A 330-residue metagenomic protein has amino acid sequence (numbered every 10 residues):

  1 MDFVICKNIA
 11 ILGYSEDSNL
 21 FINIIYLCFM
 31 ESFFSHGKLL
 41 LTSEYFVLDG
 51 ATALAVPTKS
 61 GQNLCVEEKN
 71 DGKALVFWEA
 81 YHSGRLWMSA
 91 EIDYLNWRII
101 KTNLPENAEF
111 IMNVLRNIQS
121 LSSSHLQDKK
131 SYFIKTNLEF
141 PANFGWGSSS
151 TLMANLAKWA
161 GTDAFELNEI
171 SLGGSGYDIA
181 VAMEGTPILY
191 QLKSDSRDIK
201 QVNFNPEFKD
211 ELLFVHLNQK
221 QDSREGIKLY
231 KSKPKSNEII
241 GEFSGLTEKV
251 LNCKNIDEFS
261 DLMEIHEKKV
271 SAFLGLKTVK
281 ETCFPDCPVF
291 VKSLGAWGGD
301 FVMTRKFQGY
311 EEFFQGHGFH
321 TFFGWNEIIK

Functional and structural regions predicted by a protein language model:
I11-D17, I22-Y26: Short, positively charged and aromatic/hydrophobic N-terminal segments
M30-H36, L40, V47, A55-V56 (+5 more regions): C-terminal nucleotide
T58, W146-S148, E184: Short glycine/proline-enriched turns and hinge-like loops at secondary-structure junctions
I134-F144: Short acidic, glycine/Ser/Thr-rich loop/turn "cap" segments at secondary-structure junctions
N143-A164: DPxDG-like acidic metal-binding loop motif
